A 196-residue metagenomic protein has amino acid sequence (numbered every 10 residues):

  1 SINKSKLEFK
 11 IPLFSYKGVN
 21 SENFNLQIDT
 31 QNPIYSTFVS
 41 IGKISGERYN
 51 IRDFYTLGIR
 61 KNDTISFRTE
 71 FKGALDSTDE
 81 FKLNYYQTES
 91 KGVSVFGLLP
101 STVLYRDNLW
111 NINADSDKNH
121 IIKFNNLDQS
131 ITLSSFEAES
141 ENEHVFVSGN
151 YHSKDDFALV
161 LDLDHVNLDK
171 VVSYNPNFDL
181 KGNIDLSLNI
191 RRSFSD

Functional and structural regions predicted by a protein language model:
S1-I2, I11-P33, I41-K43, I51-D63 (+7 more regions): Extended lipid/amphipathic-ligand handling interfaces
K6-K10, T37-I41, S101-L104, Q129-I131 (+1 more regions): Short Pro/Gly-enriched beta-strand edge/turn motifs at strand-loop
S15, S45-E47, L75-S77, L104-R106 (+1 more regions): Gram-negative outer-membrane beta-barrel proteins
V160-D164: Active-site-adjacent bridging/hinge elements
